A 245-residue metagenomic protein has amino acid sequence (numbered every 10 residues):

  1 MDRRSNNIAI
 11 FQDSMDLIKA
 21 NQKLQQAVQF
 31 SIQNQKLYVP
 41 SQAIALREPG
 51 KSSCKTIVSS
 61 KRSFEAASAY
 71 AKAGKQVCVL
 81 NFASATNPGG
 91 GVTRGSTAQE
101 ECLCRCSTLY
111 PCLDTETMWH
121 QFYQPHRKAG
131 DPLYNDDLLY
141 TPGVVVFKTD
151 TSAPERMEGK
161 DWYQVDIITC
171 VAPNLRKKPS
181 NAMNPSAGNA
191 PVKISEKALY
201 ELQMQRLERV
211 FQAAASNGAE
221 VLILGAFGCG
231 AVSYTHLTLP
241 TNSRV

Functional and structural regions predicted by a protein language model:
M1-Q121: Compositionally biased, long intrinsically disordered regions
V28, A213-V221, S233: Extended, basic/helix-rich recognition subdomains
L46-I57, K193-M204, G230-A231: Acidic/glycine-enriched edge-of-secondary-structure segments
S68-C78, F82-N217: Glycine-enriched loop-and-adjacent helix/strand subsegments that border the catalytic/binding cleft of enzyme cores
L80, V221-A231: Glycine-rich anion-binding loop/nest that anchors nucleotide
P88, G230-S233: Short, solvent-exposed loop/turn segments at secondary-structure junctions
T235-T241: Conserved small/polar residues in nucleotide/adenosyl-binding loops
